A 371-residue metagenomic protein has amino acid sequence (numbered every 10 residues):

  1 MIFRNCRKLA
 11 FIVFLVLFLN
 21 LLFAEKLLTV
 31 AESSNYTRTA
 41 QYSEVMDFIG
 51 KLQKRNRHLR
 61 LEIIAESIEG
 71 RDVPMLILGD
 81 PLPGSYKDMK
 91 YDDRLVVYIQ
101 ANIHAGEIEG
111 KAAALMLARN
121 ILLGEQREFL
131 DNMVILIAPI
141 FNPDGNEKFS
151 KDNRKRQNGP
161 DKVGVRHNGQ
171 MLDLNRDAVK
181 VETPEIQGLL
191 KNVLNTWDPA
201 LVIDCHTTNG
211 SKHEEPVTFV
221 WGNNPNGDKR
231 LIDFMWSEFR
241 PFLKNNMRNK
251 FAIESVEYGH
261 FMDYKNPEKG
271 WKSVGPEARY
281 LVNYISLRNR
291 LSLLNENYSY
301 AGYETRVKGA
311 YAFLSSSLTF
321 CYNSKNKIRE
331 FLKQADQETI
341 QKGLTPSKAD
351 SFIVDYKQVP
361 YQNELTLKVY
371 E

Functional and structural regions predicted by a protein language model:
M1-F11: Bacterial N-terminal signal peptides that target proteins for export
I12-L21: Bacterial N-terminal signal peptides
A24, T29-A31: Boundary at the C-terminal end of the N-terminal hydrophobic targeting segment
S43-V97: Soluble metallo-hydrolase cores and metallopeptidase-like ectodomains found primarily in the secretory/periplasmic
E62, Y86-K87, L190-K191, Y280-N283 (+1 more regions): Generic recognition of flexible, low-complexity loop/linker segments
I64-E66, L78-D80, A101-I103, A138-N142 (+2 more regions): Active-site-proximal beta-strand/loop segments in catalytic clefts of secreted hydrolases
K90-Q100, I108-P276: Active-site/substrate-binding loop(s) of hydrolase catalytic cores
H260-E371: Hard-cation-handling environments
